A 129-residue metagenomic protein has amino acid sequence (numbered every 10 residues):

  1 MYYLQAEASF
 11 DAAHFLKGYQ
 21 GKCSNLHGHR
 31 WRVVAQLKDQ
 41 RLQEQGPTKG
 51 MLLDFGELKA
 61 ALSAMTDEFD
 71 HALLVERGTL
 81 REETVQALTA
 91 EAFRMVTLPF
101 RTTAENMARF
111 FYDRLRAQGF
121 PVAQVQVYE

Functional and structural regions predicted by a protein language model:
M1-E129: Charge-rich, low-complexity N-terminal segments
